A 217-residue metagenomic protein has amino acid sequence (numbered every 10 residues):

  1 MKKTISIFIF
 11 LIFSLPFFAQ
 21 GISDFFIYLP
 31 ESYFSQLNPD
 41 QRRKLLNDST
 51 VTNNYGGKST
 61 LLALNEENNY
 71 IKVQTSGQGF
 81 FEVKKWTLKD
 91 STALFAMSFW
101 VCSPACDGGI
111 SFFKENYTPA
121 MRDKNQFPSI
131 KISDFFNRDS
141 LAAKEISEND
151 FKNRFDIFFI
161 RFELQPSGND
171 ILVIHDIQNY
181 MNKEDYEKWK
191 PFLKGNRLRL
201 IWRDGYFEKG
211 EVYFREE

Functional and structural regions predicted by a protein language model:
M1-F25: Bacterial Sec-dependent N-terminal signal peptides
Q20-L88: Terminal domain-start segments
T60-Q74, K114-N125, W202-Y206: Surface-exposed loop/turn elements that mediate protein-protein interactions on large endomembrane-trafficking
G79-E82, F95-A96, A105-I110, F155-F159 (+1 more regions): Short, surface-exposed coil-to-beta transition loops
A93-V101, N169-D176: Short beta-strand elements that form the blades of beta-propeller/WD-repeat-like and other beta-sheet-rich scaffold
L94-S129: Mid-length scaffold segments of soluble, non-membrane domains
D123-R203, E208, F214-E217: Short aromatic loop motif centered on NTY/YTY
